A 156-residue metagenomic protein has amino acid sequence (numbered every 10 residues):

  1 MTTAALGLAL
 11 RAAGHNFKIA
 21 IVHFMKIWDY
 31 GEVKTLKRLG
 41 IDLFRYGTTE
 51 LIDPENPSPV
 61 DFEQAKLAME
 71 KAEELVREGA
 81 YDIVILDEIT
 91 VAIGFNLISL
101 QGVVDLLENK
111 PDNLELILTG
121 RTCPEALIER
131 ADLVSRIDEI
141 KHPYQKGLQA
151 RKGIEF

Functional and structural regions predicted by a protein language model:
M1-R77: Conserved P-loop
L51, L75-A80, I89-F156: Replace "adjacent to P-loop NTPase cores in ATP/GTP-dependent enzymes" with "adjacent to NTP-binding cores
